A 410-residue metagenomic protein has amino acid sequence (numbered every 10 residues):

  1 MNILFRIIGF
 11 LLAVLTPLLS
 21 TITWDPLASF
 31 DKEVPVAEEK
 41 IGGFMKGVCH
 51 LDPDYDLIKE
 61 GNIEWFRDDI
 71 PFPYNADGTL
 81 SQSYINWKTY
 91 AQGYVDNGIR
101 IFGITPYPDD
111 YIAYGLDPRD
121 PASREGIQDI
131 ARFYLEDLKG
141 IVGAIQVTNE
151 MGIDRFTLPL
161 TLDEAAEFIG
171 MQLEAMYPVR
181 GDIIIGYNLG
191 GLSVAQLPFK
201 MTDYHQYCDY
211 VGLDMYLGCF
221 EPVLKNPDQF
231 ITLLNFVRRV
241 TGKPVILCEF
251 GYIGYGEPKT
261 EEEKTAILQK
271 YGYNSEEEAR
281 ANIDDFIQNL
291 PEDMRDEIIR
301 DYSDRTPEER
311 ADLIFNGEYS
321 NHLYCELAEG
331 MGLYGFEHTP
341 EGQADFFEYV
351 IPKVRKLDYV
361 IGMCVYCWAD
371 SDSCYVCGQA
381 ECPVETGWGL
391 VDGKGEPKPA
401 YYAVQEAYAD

Functional and structural regions predicted by a protein language model:
T16-P17: Hydrophobic core
P26-V34, G43, D77-G78, Q146 (+2 more regions): Aromatic-rich peripheral "rim/lid" segments of glycoside hydrolase catalytic domains that contact and position glycan
L27-D129, L217, A328-L333: N-terminal substrate-binding region of glycoside hydrolase catalytic domains
E38, K59, T89-D96, A165-I183 (+1 more regions): Surface-exposed amphipathic alpha-helices with a cationic face
Y55-N62, I85-F102, Y134-G140, K200-Q206 (+2 more regions): Acidic (Asp/Glu)-rich catalytic clusters
F66, I145, M176, V211 (+4 more regions): Conserved, mostly hydrophobic/aromatic
F66-D68, G103-T105, G143, N149 (+5 more regions): Aromatic- and acid-rich polysaccharide-binding/catalytic face of secreted or lumenal carbohydrate-active enzymes
A76-I85, A113-C208, D214-T232, H338 (+1 more regions): Active-site cleft segment of glycoside hydrolase catalytic domains centered on the general acid/base Glu
